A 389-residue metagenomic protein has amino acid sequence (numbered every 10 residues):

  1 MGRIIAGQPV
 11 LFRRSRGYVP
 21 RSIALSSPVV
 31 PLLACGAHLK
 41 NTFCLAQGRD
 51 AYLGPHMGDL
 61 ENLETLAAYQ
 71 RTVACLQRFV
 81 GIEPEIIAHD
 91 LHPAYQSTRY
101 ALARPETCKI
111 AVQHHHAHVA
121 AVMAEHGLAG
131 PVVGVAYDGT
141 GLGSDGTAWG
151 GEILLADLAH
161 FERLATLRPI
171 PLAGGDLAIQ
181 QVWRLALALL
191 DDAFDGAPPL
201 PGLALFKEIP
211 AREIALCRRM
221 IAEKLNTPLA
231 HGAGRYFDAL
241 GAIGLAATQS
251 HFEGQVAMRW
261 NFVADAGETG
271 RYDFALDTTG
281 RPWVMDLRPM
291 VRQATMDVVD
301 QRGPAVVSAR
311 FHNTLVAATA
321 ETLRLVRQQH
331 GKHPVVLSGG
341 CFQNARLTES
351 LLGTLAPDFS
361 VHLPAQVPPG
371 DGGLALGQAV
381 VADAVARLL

Functional and structural regions predicted by a protein language model:
M1-R3, N41-A46, V135, G151-L155 (+1 more regions): Short beta-strand scaffold segments in enzyme catalytic cores
M1-S26: Internal gly/pro-rich beta-alpha loop/helix module that stabilizes soluble enzyme cofactors or their anionic handles
L32-A34, A88, V132-A136, A230 (+1 more regions): Short glycine-aspartate micro-motif
A34-A67, R71-C75, A188-H333, A345-G353: A contiguous, well-structured pocket-lining segment that forms one wall/lid of small-molecule binding clefts in soluble
G81-P93, H330-C341: Short glycine-rich phosphate-binding loop at a beta-alpha junction
D90, T107-H118, H333-S338, A345 (+1 more regions): Conserved phosphate-binding/catalytic loops in two-lobed NTP-binding clefts
H116-Y137, G141-G143, V182-D191, D238 (+2 more regions): Glycine-rich phosphate-binding/hydrolytic loop that grips phosphoryl groups
R163-D176, P201, M220-L225, S360-A365: Short beta-alpha connecting loops at secondary-structure transitions that line or flank enzyme active sites
